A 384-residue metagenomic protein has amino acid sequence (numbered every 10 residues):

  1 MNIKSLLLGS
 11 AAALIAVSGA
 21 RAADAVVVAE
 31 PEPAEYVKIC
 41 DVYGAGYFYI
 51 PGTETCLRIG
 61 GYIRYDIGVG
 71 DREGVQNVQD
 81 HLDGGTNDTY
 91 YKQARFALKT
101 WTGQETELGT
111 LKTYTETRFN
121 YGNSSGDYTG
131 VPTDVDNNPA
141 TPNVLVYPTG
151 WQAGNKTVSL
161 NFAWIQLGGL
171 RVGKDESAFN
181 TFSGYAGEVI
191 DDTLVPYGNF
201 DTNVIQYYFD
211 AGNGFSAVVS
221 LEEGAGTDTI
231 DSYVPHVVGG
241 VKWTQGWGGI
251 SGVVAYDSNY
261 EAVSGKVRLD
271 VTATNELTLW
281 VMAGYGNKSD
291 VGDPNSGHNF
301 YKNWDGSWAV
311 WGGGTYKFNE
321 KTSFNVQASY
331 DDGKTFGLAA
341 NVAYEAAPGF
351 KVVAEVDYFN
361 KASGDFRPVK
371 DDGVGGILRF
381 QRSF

Functional and structural regions predicted by a protein language model:
M1-R64, D71: N-terminal periplasmic/intermembrane-space "pro-region" immediately following the signal or transit peptide
K4, Y344, Y358, K370-F384: Outer-membrane beta-barrel "beta-signal"
A11, Y47-Y49, K99-W101, W164-Q166 (+8 more regions): Outer-membrane beta-barrel architecture
G46-V69, Q79-H81, G85-G226, D231-G246: Outer membrane beta-barrel
I63-I67, T115-F119, V172-E176, V219-E223 (+7 more regions): Transmembrane beta-barrel strands of outer-membrane/channel proteins
L82-K92, G150-T157, L194-N199, D228-Y233 (+4 more regions): Replace "Gram-negative outer membrane beta-barrel proteins" with "bacterial and organellar outer membrane beta-barrel
E107-T110, G169-V172, N213-V219, W247-G252 (+3 more regions): Repeated loop/turn-to-beta-strand initiation elements of outer-membrane beta-barrel proteins
V234-G337: Detector for outer-membrane/organellar transmembrane beta-barrel domains, recognizing the amphipathic beta-strand
